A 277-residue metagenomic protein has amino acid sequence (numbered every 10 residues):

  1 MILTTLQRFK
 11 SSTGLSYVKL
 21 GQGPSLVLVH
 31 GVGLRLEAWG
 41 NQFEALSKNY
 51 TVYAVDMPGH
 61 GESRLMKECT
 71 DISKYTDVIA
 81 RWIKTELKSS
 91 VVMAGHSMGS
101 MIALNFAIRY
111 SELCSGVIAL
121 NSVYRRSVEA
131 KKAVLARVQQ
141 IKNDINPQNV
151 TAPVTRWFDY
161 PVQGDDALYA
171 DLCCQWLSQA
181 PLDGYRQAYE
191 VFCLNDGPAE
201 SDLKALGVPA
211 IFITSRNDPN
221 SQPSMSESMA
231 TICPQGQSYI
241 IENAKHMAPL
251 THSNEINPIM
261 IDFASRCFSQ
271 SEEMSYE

Functional and structural regions predicted by a protein language model:
T13-L65: Conserved HGGG/HGGXW glycine-rich cap/lid loop of the alpha/beta-hydrolase fold
K74-V91: Conserved acidic catalytic loop of the alpha/beta-hydrolase fold
G95-G99, A103: Gly/Ala-rich beta-loop-alpha elbow adjacent to hydrolase catalytic centers
L104-R109, C114-I145: Flexible "cap/lid" loop of the alpha/beta hydrolase fold
V128-K132, I145-K204: Conserved alpha/beta-hydrolase catalytic His-Asp/Glu region
L206, F212-T214: Short beta-strand/loop motif that positions the catalytic acidic residue of the alpha/beta-hydrolase fold
R216-S221: Acidic catalytic loop of the alpha/beta-hydrolase fold
G236-E277: Catalytic active-site module of serine/aspartate enzymes centered on a nucleophile-bearing elbow/loop
